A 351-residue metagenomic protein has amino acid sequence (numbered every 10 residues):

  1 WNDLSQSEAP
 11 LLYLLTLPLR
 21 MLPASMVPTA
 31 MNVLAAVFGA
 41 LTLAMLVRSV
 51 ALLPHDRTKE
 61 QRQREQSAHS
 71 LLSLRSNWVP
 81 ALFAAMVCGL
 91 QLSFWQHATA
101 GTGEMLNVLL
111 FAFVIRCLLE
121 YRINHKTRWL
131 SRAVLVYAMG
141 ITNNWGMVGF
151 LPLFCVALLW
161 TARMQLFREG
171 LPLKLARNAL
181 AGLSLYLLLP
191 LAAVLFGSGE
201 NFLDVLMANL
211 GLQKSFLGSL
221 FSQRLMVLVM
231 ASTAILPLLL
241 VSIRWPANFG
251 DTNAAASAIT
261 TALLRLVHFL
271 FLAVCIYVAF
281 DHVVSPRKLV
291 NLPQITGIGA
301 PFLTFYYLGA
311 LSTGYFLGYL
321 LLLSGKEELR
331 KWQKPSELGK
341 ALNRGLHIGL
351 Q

Functional and structural regions predicted by a protein language model:
D3-T29, A36-V37, G140: Short hydrophobic/aromatic helix or loop-helix immediately within or flanking a transmembrane segment in polytopic
S5, S93-L106, G146: Short acidic/glycine- and proline-prone juxtamembrane loop motifs at membrane-interface regions of multi-pass membrane
V33-S70, L110-E120, V241, F316-Y319: Transmembrane-helix motifs of polytopic, lipid-linked glycan transferases
A51-V79, M164-L175, I243-L264, L321-I348: Membrane-interfacial, low-structure loops and terminal tails that flank and connect transmembrane helices in multi-pass
R75, F111-L130, M139, L158-Q165: Membrane-interface transmembrane helices that cradle and orient dolichyl/undecaprenyl
N77, A81-L90, G182-F202, T233-D281 (+1 more regions): Transmembrane and membrane-interface helices of multi-pass, inner-membrane envelope-modifying transferases
A84-A85, W129-N143: Membrane-interface alpha helices of multi-pass inner-membrane proteins
F150-S184, N201-L217, P237: Perimembrane helix-loop-helix junctions
